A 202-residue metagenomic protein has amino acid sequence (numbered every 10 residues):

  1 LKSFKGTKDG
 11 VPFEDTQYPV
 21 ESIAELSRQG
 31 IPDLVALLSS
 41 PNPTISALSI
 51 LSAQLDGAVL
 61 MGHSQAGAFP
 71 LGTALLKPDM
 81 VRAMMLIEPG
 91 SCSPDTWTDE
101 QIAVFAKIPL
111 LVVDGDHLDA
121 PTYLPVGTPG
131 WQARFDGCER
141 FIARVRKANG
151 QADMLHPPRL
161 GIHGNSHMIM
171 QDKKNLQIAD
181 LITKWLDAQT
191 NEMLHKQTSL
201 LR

Functional and structural regions predicted by a protein language model:
L1-L37: Active-site machinery of serine-nucleophile hydrolases
P41-V59: Conserved acidic catalytic loop of the alpha/beta-hydrolase fold
L60-M61, M84: Conserved alpha/beta-hydrolase fold motif
M61-P70: Gly/Ala-rich beta-loop-alpha elbow adjacent to hydrolase catalytic centers
G72-L76: Active-site signature of alpha/beta-hydrolase-fold catalytic machinery across serine- and Asp/Cys-nucleophile hydrolases
D79-S93: A conserved short beta-strand
P89-P157: The feature captures the conserved acid-bearing segment of alpha/beta-hydrolase catalytic domains
G164, M168-R202: Catalytic active-site module of serine/aspartate enzymes centered on a nucleophile-bearing elbow/loop
